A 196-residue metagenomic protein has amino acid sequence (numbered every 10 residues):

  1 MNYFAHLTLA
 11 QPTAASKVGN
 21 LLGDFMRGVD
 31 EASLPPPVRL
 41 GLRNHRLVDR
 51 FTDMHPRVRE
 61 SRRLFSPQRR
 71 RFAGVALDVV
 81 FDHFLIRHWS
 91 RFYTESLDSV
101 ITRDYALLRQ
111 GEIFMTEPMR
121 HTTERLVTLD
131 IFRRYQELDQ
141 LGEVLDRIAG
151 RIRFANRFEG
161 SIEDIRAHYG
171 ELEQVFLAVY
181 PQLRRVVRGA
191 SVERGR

Functional and structural regions predicted by a protein language model:
M1-R43, L47-R196: N-terminal leader/auxiliary helical segments
